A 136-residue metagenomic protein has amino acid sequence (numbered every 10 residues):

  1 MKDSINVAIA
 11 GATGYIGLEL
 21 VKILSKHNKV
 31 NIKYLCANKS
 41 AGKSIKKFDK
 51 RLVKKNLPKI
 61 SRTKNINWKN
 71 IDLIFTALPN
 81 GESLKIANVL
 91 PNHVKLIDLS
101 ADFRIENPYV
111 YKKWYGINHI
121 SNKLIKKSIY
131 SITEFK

Functional and structural regions predicted by a protein language model:
M1-K136: N-terminal Rossmann-like NAD(P) cofactor-binding subdomain of oxidoreductases, focused on the glycine-rich
